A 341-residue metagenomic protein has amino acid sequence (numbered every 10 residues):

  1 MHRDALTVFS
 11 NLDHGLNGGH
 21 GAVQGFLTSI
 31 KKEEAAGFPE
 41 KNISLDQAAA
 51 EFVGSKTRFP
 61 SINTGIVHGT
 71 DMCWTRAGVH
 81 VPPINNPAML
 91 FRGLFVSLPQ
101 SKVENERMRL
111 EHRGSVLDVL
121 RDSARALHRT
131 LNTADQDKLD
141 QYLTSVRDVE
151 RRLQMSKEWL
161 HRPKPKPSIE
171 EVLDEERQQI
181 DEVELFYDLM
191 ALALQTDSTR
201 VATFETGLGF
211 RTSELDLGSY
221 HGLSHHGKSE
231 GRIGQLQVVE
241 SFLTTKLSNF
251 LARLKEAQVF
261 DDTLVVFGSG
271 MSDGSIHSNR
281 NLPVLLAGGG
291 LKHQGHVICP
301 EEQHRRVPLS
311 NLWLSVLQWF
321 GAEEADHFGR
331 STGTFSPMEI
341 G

Functional and structural regions predicted by a protein language model:
M1-G341: Ligand-binding pockets and gating/stacking loops
